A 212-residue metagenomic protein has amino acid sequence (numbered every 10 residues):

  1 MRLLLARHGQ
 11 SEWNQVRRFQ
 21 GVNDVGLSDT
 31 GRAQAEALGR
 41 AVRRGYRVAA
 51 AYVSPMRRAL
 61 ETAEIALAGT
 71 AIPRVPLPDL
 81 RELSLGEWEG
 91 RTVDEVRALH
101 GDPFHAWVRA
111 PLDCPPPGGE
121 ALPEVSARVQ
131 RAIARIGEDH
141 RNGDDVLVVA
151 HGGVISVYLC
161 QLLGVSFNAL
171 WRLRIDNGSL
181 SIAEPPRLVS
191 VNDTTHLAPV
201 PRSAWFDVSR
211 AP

Functional and structural regions predicted by a protein language model:
R2, G86-E95, E138, N142-D144 (+1 more regions): Acidic, low-complexity terminal tails and accessory targeting/binding regions of phosphate-metabolizing enzymes
L3-I65, P115-Q130: Loop-to-helix element that buttresses phosphate recognition and phosphoryl-transfer chemistry
S11, V154-I155: Short active-site segment of divalent metal-dependent hydrolases/proteases that encodes the spacing between
A37-F104: Phosphate-coordination/substrate-recognition cap region in phosphate-metabolizing enzymes
R44-A50, G137-V146: Surface-exposed helix-capping loop/turn segments at secondary-structure junctions
I65, V157-Q161: Active-site signature of alpha/beta-hydrolase-fold catalytic machinery across serine- and Asp/Cys-nucleophile hydrolases
P103-E124, R210-P212: Short glycine/proline- and acidic residue-enriched helix-loop micro-motifs that form flexible lids or anion-recognition
H151: Short basic (Lys/Arg) and small-residue
